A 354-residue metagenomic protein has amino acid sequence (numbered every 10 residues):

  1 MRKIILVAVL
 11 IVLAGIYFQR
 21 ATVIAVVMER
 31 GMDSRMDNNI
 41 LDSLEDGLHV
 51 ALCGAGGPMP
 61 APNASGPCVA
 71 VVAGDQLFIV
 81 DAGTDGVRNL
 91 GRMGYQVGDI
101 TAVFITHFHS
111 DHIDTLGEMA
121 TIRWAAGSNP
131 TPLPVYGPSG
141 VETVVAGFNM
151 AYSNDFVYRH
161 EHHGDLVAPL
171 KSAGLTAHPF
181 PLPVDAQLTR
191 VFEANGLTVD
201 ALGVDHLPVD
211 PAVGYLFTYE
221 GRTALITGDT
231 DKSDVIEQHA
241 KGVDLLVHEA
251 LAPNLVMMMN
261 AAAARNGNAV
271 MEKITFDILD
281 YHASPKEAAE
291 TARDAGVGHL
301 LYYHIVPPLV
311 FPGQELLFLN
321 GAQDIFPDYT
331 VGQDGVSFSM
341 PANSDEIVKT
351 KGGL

Functional and structural regions predicted by a protein language model:
R2-A224, Q314-G353: Binuclear metal-dependent hydrolase catalytic cores
R2-I4, V12, G214, T223-L225 (+1 more regions): Cap/insert and terminal regions of metallo-dependent hydrolase folds
G83, D229-T230: Residue-level structural signal for beta-strand termini and adjacent loop
A102-V103, A168-L170, E249-A250, N260-A261 (+2 more regions): Short, intrinsically disordered/low-complexity patches at protein termini and at juxtamembrane boundaries
